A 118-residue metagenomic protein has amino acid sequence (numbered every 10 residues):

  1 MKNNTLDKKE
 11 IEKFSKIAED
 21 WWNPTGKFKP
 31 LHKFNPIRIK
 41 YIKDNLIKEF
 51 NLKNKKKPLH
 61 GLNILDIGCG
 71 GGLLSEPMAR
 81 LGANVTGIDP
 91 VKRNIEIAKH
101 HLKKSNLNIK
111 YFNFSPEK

Functional and structural regions predicted by a protein language model:
M1-F28: N-terminal, positively charged/glycine-rich alpha-helical extensions of SAM-dependent methyltransferases
K33-H60: Conserved alpha-helix/loop element of class I SAM-dependent methyltransferases that forms part of the SAM/SAH-binding
H60-G68: Conserved class I S-adenosyl-L-methionine
L65, L73-K118: Class I SAM-dependent methyltransferase SAM/SAH-binding core
